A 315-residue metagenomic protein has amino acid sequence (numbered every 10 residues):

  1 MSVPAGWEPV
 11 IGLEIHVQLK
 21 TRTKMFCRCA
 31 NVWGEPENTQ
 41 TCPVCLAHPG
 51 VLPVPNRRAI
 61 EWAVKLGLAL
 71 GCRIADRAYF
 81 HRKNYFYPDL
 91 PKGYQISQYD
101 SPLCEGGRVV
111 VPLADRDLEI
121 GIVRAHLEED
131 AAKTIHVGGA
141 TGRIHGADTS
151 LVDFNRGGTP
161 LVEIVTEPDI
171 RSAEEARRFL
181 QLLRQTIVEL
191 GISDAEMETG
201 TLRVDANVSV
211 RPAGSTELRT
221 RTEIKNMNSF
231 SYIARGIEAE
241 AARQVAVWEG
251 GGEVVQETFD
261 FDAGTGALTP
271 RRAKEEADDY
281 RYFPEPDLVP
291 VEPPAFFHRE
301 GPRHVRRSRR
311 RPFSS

Functional and structural regions predicted by a protein language model:
M1-F313: Basic, nucleic-acid-interacting segments
